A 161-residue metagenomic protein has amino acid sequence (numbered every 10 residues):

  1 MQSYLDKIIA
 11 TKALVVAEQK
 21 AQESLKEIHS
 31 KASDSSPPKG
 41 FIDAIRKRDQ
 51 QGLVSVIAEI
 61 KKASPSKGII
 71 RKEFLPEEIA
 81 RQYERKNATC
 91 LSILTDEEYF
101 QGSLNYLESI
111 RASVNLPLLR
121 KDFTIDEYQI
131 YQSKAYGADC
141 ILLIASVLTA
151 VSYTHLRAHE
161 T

Functional and structural regions predicted by a protein language model:
M1-L107, A112-N115: Conserved N-terminal beta1-alpha1 strand-loop-helix module at the mouth
N87, V114-L116, A135-I141: Glycine-enriched alpha-helix->loop->beta-strand junction motifs that scaffold or abut catalytic
L94-T95, K121-D122, L143-S146: Short beta->alpha connector loops at strand-helix junctions that form conserved, small/polar/Pro-enriched
F100, T149-A150: Short glycine/proline-centered loop/turn elements that form peptide/ligand docking sites
L116-D126: Glycine- and Gly-Pro-enriched alpha-helical subdomains that act as flexible, kink-prone "lid/hinge" or packing modules
E127-Q132: Catalytic cores of alpha/beta
T154-T161: Conserved small/polar residues in nucleotide/adenosyl-binding loops
